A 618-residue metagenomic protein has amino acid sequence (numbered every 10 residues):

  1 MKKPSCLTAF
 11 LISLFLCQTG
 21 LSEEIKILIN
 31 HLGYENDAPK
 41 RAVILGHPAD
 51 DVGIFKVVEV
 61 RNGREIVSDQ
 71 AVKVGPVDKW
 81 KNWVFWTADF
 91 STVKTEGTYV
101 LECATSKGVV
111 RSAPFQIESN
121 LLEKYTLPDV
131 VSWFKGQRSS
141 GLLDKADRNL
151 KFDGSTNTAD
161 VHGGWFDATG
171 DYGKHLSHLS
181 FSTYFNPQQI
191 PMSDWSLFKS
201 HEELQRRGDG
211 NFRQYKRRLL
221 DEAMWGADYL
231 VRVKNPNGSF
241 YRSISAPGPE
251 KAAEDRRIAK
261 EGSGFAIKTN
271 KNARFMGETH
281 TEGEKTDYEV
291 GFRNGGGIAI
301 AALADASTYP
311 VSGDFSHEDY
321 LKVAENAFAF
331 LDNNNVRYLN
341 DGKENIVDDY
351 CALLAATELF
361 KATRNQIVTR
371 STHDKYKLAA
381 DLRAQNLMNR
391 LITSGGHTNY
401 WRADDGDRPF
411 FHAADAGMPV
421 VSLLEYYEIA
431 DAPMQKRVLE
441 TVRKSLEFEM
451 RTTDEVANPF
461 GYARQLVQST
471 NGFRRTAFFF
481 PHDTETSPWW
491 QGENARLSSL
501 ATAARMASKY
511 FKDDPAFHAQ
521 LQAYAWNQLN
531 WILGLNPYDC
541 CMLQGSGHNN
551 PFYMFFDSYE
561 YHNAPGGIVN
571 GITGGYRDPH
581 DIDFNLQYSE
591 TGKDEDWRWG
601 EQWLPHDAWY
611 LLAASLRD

Functional and structural regions predicted by a protein language model:
M1-T8: Bacterial N-terminal signal peptides that target proteins for export
T8-C17: Bacterial N-terminal signal peptides
S22-E23: Boundary at the C-terminal end of the N-terminal hydrophobic targeting segment
I27, H31-V109, G136-P191, S200 (+7 more regions): Aromatic (Trp/Tyr) and acidic
V109-I117: Edge beta-strands of extracellular beta-sandwich domains
E118-A146, E222-G238, L321-L339, K377-W401 (+2 more regions): Long, well-ordered core segments of solenoidal/helical folds
F212-R218: Acidic, glycine-anchored loop motifs typical of Ca2+
E289-V290, R337-G342: Flexible helix-coil transition and linker loops at the boundaries of alpha-helical arrays
